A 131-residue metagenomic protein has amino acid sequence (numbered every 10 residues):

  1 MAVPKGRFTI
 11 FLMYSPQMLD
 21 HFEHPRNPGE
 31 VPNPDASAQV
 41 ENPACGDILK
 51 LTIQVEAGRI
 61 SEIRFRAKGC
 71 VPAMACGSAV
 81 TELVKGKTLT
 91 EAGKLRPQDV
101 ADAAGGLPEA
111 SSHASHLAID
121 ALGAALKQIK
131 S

Functional and structural regions predicted by a protein language model:
M1-L12: N-terminal amphipathic/basic-hydrophobic helices that include classical n-h-c signal peptides and signal-anchor
I10-P32, S37-A38, S61, A79 (+2 more regions): C-terminal binding/interaction regions
N33, G46-I48, I60, A75: Short connector loops at helix/strand junctions that flank enzyme active sites, especially segments positioning acidic
N42, D47-A57: Short beta-strand elements
C45, A67-C76, A114: Short, thiol/selenol-centered motifs that function as redox-active sites or metal-ligating centers
Q54, G58-R59, I63-P72: A short interface-forming secondary-structure element
K68, L83, L89: Active-site cofactor/substrate anionic-group-binding motifs, chiefly glycine- and Lys/Arg-rich phosphate-binding loops
M74-V84: Short, small-residue alpha-helix embedded
